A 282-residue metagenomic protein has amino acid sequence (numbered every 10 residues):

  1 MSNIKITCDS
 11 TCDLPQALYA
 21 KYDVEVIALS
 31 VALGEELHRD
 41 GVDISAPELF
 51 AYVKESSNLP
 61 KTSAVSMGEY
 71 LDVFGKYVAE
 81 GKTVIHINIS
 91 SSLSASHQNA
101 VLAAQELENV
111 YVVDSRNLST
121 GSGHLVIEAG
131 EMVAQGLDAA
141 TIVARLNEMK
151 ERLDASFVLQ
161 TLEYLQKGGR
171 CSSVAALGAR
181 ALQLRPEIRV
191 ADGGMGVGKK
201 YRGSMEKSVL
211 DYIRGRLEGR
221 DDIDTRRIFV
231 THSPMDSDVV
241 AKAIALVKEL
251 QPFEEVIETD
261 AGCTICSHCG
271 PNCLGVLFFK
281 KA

Functional and structural regions predicted by a protein language model:
N3-K5, T11-K21, E25, S30 (+3 more regions): Mixed-charge interfacial surface used for oligomerization/domain docking and macromolecular partner engagement
L37-E106: Class I S-adenosyl-L-methionine
A64, S115-R116: Short beta->alpha junction loops
